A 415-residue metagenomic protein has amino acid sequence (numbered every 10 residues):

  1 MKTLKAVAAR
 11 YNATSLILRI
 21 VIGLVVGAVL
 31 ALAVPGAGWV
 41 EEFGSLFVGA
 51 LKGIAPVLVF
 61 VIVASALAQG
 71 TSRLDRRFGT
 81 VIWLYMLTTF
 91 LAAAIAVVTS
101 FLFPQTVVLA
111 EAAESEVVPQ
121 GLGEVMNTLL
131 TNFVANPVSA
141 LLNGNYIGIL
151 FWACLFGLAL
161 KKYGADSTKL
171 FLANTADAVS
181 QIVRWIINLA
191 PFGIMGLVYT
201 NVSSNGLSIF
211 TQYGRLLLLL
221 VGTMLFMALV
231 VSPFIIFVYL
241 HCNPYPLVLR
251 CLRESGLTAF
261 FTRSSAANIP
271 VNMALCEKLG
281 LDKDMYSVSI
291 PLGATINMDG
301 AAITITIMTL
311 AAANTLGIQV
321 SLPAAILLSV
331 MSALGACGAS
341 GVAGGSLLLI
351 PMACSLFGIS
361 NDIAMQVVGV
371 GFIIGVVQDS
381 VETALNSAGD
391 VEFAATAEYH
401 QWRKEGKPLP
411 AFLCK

Functional and structural regions predicted by a protein language model:
V7-A33, V48-L51, R76-L247, K407-K415: Signature of multi-pass transmembrane helix bundles
W39-F43, D75, L207-R215, P244-R253 (+2 more regions): Membrane-water interface of transmembrane alpha-helices in multipass transporters/channels
E41, S45-G49, S139, L170-W185 (+4 more regions): Short amphipathic alpha-helical coupling elements at transmembrane boundaries
A50, M86-F90, A94, V221-L225 (+4 more regions): Hydrophobic transmembrane alpha-helical segments of multi-pass transport and channel proteins
L67-R76, K162-D166, N205, H241-P244 (+4 more regions): Juxtamembrane helix-boundary/capping and inter-helix hinge elements in multi-pass membrane proteins
D75-V81, Q181-N188, K278-A294, L322-P323 (+2 more regions): Membrane-interface alpha-helices at helix entry/exit sites of multi-pass transporters
E254-A336, P408-C414: Helix-loop-helix junctions within the multi-pass membrane cores of secondary transporters/permeases
I307-K415: Transmembrane alpha-helical segments and their short flanking loops that form helix-hairpins/helix-helix interfaces
